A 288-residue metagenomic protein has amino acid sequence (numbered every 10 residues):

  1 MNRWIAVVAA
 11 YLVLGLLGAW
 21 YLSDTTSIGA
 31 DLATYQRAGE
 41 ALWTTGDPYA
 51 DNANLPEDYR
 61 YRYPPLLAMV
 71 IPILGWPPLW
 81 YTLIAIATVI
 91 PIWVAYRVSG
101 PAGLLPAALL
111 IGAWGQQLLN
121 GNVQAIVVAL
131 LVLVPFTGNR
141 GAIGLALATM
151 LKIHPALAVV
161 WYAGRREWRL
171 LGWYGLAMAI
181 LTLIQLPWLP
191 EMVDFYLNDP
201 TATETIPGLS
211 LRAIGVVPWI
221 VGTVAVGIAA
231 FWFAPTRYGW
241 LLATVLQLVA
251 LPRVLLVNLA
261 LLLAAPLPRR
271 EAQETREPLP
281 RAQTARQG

Functional and structural regions predicted by a protein language model:
M1-G141, A163-G288: Primarily membrane-embedded glycan-assembly and transfer machineries that use lipid-linked glycans
N139-R166: Voltage-sensor/pore transmembrane module of 6-TM cation channels
